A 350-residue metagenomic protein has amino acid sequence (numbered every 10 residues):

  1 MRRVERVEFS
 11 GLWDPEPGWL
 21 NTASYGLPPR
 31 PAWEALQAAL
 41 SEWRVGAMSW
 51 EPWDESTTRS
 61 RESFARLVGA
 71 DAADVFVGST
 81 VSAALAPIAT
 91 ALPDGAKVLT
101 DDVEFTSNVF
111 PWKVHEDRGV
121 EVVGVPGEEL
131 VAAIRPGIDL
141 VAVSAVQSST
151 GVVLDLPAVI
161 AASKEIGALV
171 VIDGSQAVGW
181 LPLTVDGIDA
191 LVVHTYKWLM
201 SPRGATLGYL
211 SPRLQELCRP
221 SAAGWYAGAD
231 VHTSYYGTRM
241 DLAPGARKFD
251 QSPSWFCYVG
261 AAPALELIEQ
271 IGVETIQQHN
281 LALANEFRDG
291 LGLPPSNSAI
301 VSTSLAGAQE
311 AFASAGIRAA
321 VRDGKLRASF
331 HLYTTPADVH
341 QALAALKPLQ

Functional and structural regions predicted by a protein language model:
M1-Q350: Pyridoxal 5′-phosphate
